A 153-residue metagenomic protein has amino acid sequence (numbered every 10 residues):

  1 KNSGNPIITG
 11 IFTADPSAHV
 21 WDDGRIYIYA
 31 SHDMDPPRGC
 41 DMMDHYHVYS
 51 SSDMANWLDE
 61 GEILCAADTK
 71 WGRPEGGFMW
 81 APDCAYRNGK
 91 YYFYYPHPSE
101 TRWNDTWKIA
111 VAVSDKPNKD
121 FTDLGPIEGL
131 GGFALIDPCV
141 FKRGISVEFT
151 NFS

Functional and structural regions predicted by a protein language model:
K1-S153: Carbohydrate-active catalytic/glycan-binding domains of CAZyme proteins, especially the secreted or lumenal ectodomains
